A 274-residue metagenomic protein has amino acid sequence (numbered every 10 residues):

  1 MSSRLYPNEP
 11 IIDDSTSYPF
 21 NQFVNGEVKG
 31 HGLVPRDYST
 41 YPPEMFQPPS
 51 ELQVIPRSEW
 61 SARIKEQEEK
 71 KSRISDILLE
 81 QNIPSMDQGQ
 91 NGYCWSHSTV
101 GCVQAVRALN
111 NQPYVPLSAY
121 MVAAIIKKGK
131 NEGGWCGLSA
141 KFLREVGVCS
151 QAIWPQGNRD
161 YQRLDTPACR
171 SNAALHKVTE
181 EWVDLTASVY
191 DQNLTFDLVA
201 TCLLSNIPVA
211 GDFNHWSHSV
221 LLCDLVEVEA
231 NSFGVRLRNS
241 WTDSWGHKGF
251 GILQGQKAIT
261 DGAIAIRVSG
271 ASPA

Functional and structural regions predicted by a protein language model:
M1-G92, S96-V115, N131-W154, N214: Structured alpha-helical subdomains that flank or immediately precede key functional sites
S2-D14, D87-Q90, V100-G101, I126-A274: Predominantly the structural core of cysteine protease catalytic domains
G32, S118, D165-P167: Helix N-terminus capping/helix-initiation residues
V115-K128: Acidic helix-start/capping segments at beta-turn-to-alpha-helix junctions
